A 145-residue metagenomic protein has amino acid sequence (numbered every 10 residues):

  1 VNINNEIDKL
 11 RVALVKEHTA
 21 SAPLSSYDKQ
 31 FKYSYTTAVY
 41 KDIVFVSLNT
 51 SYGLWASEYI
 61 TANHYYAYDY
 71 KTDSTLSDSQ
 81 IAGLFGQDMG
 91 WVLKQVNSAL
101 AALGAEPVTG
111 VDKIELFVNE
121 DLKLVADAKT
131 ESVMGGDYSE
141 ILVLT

Functional and structural regions predicted by a protein language model:
V1-V46, T50, L122, A128-M134 (+1 more regions): Active-site acidic/histidine clusters and adjacent loop/turn architecture that either coordinate catalytic ions
R11-L14, H18, A22, T72 (+2 more regions): Sec/Tat-exported extracytoplasmic proteins
K29-F31, A62, V108-G110: Residues that act as N-cap/strand-start positions at coil-to-secondary-structure junctions
S34-T36, Y65-A67, K113-E115: Short, surface-exposed charged micro-motifs
A38-Y40, Y59-I60, F117-V118: Extracellular/periplasmic catalytic domains that process cell-envelope and extracellular macromolecules
I43-G53, Y59-L100: Long, charged/polar, surface-exposed segments that mediate recognition or autoinhibition
I81-L144: Short aromatic loop motif centered on NTY/YTY
